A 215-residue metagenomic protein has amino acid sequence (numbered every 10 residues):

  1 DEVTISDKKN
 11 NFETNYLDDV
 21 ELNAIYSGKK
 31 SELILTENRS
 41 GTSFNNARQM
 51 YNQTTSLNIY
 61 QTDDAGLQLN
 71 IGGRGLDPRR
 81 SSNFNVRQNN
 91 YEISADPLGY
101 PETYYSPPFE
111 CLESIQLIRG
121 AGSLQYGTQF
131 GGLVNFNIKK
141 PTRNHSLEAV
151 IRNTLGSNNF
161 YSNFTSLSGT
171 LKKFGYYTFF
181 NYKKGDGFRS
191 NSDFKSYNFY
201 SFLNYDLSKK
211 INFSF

Functional and structural regions predicted by a protein language model:
T4-T42, L67-N70: N-terminal periplasmic "start-of-domain" segments of outer-membrane beta-barrel proteins
K8, G120, N137, R152-N158 (+2 more regions): Outer-membrane beta-barrel pore domains and translocons
E32-L33, S43-A95: Extracytoplasmic beta-strand/coil segments of soluble accessory domains associated with Gram-negative outer-membrane
R39, N58-L69, G127-F130, S192-K195: Short, glycine-/polar-rich solvent-exposed loops and beta-turns at beta-strand/coil boundaries
Y51, S114-L117, V134-F136: Non-catalytic regulatory/gating segments with a bias toward low-complexity or hydrophobic composition
L69, F130-G132, L147-A149, Y161-T165 (+1 more regions): Hydrophobic, lipid-facing positions within transmembrane beta-strands of outer-membrane proteins
Y91-R119: Short acidic/polar hinge/loop motifs at secondary-structure boundaries that mediate gating or recognition
S157-K184, R189-F215: Transmembrane beta-barrel wall of Gram-negative outer-membrane proteins
